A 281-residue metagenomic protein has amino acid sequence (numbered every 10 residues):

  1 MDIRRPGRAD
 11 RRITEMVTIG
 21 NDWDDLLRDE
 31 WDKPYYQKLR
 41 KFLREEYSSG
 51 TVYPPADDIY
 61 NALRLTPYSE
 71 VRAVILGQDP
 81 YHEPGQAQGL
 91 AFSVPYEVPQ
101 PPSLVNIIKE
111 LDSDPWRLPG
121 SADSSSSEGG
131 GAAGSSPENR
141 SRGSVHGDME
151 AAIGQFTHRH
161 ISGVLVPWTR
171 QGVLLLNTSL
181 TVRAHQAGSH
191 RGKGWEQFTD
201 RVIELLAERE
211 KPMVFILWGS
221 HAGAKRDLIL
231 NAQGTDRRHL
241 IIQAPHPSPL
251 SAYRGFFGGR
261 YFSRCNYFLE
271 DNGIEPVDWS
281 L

Functional and structural regions predicted by a protein language model:
R4-R12, R140-R142: Basic polycationic patches enriched in arginine
T14-L26: Generic N-terminal amphipathic, Lys/Arg-enriched alpha-helix
V17, R28-V214, A222-Q243, P247-A252 (+3 more regions): A polyanion-binding, active-site-adjacent surface
F268-N272: C-terminal alpha-helix
